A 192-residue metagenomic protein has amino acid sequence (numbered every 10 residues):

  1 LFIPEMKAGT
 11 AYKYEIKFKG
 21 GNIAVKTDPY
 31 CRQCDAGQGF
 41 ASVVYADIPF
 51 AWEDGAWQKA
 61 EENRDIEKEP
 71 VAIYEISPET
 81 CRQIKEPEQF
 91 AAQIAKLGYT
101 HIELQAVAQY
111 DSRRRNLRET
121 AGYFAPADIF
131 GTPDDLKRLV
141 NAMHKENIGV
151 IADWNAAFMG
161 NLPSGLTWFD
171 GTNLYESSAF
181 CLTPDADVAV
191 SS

Functional and structural regions predicted by a protein language model:
L1-K7, P126, T132: Aromatic/His-enriched, Gly/Pro-containing loop or helix-boundary segments that lie immediately adjacent to catalytic
F2-I73: The feature marks proteins involved in alpha-glucan
D35, Q58-S192: Substrate-binding/active-site clefts of carbohydrate-active enzymes
